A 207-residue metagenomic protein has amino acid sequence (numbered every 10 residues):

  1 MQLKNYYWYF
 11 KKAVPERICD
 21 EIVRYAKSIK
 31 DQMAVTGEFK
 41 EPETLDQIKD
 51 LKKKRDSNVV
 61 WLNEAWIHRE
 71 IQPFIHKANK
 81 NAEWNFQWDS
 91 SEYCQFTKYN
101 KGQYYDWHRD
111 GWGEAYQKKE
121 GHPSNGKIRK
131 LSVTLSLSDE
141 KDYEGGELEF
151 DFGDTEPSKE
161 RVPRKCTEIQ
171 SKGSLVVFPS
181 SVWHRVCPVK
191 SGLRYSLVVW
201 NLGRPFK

Functional and structural regions predicted by a protein language model:
M1-V177, S181-K207: Fe(II)/2-oxoglutarate oxygenase catalytic core
